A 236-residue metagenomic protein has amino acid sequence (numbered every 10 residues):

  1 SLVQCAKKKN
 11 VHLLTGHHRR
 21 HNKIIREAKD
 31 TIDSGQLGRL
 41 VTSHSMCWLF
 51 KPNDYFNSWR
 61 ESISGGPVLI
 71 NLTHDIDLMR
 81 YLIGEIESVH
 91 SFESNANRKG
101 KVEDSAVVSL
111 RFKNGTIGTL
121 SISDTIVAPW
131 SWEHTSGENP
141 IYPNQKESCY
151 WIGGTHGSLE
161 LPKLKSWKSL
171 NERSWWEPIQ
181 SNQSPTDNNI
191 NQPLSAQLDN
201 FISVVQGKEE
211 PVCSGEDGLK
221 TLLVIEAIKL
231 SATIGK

Functional and structural regions predicted by a protein language model:
S1-H12: Rossmann-fold NAD(P)-binding glycine/threonine-rich loop
S1-L2, E27-A28, A227-I228: Aromatic/hydrophobic pocket-lining residues that form π-stacking "cages" and hydrophobic walls in ligand
K8, L161-P162, N200-K236: C-terminal helix-rich "cap/oligomerization" subdomain common to oxidoreductases
V11-T15, R19-L110, S131-W132, G235: Predominantly a Rossmann-like dinucleotide-binding segment in NAD(P)-dependent oxidoreductases
N22, T73-R80, Q192-D199, E216-L223: A structural signal for well-ordered alpha-helical segments within the folded catalytic domains of diverse enzymes
G65-G66, S184-N189, G207-V212: Active-site rim elements
K99-E103, K113-A196: NAD(P)-dinucleotide binding in Rossmann-like oxidoreductases
